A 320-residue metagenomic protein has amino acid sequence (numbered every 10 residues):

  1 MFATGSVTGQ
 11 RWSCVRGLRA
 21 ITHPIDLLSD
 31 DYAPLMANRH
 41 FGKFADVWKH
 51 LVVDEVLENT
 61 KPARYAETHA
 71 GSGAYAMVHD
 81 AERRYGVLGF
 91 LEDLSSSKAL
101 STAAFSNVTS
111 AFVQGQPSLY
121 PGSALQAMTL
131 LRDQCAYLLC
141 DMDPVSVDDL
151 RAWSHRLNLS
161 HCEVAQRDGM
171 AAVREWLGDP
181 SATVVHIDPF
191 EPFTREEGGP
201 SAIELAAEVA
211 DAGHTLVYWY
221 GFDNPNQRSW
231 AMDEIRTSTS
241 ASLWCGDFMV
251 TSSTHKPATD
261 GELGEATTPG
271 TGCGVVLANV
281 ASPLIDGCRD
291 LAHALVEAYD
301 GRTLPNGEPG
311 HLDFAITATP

Functional and structural regions predicted by a protein language model:
F2-P320: Class I S-adenosyl-L-methionine-dependent methyltransferase catalytic core
